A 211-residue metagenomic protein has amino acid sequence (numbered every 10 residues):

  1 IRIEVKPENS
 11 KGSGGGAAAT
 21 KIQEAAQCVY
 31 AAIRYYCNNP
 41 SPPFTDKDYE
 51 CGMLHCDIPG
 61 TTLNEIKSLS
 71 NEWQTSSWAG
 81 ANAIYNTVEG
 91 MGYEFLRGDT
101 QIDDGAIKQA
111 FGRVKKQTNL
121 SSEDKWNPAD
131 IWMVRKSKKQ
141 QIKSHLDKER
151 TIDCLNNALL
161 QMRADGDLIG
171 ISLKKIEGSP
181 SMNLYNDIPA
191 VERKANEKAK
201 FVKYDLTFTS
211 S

Functional and structural regions predicted by a protein language model:
I1-S211: Short, positively charged
